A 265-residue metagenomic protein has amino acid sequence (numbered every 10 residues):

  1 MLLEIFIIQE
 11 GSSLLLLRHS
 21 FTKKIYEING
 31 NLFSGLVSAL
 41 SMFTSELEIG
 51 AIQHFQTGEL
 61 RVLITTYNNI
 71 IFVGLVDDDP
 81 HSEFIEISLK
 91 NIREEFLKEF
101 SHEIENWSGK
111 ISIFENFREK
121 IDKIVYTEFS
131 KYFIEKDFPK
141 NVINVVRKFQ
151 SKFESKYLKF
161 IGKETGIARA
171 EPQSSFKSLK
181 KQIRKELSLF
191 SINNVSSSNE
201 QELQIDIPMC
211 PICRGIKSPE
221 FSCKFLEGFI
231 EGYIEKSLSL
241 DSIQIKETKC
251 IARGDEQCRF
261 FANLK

Functional and structural regions predicted by a protein language model:
M1-E4, E10-S155, K177, K181 (+1 more regions): Acidic, low-complexity cytosolic segments
M1-G11, L189-N193, I205: Short N-terminal helix-loop-first-beta-strand/juxtamembrane motif that initiates sensory/input modules
H54-Q56, T65, V195-S198, T248-I251: Short beta-strand
T66-N69, Q201, R253-C258: A short, glycine/Asx- and small/polar-enriched loop/turn that sits immediately N-terminal to a beta-strand
V76-D78, D206-I212, N263-K265: Secondary-structure transition/turn motif
V146-F225, E235-L238, S242, K249: Amphipathic interaction/junction segments at domain boundaries or subunit interfaces
T248-K265: C-terminal edge-of-domain segments
